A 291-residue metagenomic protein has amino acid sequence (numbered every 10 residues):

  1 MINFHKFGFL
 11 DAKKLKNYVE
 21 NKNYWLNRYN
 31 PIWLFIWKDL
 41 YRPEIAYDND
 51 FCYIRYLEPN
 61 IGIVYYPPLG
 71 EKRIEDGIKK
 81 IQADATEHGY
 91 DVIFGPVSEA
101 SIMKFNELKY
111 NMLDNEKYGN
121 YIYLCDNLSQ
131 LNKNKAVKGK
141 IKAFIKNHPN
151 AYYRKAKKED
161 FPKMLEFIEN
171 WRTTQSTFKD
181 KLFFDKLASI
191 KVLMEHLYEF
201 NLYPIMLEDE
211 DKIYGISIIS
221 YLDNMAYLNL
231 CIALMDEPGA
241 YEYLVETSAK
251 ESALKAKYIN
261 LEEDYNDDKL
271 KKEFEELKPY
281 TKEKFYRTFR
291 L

Functional and structural regions predicted by a protein language model:
F4-H5, R42-I45, L108-N115, A151-K155 (+1 more regions): Short secondary-structure junctions
K6-K22, L26-R28: Short Lys/Arg-enriched alpha/beta "domain-start" segment
N27-A100, E208-E237: Conserved donor-binding loop and adjoining core beta-sheet/short helix segment in diverse acyl/aminoacyl transferases
Y90-N106, K117-Y123: Short, glycine/charge-rich beta-strand/loop segments that flank catalytic centers and engage negatively charged groups
V92-F94, R154, Y258-L261: Short catalytic-loop micro-motif centered on adjacent basic/acidic residues
K109-F178: Acyltransferase donor/substrate-recognition loop-hinge adjacent to the catalytic core
E159, K163-I213: Short, conserved active-site entrance elements at the starts or edges of catalytic domains
N201-L291: Aromatic (often tryptophan-rich) hydrophobic motifs at membrane interfaces
